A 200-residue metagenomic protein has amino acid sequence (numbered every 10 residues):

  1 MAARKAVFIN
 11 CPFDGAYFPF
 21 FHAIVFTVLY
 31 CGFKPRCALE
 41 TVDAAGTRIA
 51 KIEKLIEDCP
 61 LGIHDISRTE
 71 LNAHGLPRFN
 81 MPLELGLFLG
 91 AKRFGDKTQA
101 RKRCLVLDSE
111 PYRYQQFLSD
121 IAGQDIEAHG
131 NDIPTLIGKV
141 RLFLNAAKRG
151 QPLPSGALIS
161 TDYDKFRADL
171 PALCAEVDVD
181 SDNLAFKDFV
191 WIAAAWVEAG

Functional and structural regions predicted by a protein language model:
M1-C59, V177-G200: Conserved N-terminal substructure of TIR/SEFIR domains
K5, C59-P60, A100-R103, A122-Q124: Short glycine-/polar-rich loops that comprise or flank the Walker A/P-loop and associated switch/sensor motifs
Y30, G90-R101: Arginine/glycine-rich "motif VI" loop of SF2 helicases in the C-terminal RecA-like domain
R68-G90, F94: Conserved TIR/SEFIR loop-to-helix hotspot centered on a Trp-containing motif with a nearby acidic residue
A73, Y112-F117: Switch/connector loops and helix/strand junctions flanking conserved nucleotide-binding motifs in nucleotide-processing
K97-Y114: Nucleic-acid nuclease catalytic cores
Q115-A199: C-terminal interaction surface of TIR/SEFIR-family domains
